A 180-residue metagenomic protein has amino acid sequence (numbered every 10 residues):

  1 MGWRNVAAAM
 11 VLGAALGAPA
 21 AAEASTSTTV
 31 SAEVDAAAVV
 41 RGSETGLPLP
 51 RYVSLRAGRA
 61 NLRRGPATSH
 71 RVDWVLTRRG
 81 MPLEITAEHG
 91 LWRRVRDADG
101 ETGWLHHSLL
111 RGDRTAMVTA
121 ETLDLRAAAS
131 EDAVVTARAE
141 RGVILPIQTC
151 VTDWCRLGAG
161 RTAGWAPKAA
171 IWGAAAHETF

Functional and structural regions predicted by a protein language model:
M1-W3: N-terminal secretory signal peptides that target proteins for export/translocation
A7-G17: Bacterial N-terminal signal peptides
A22-R64, V75-R79, T86-H89, R96-E101 (+5 more regions): SH3-family beta-barrel domains
A67: Intrinsically disordered, low-complexity polar regions and short flexible loop motifs
H70-V72: Beta-strand-rich domains and repeat architectures in extracellular enzymes and scaffolds, especially beta-propellers
